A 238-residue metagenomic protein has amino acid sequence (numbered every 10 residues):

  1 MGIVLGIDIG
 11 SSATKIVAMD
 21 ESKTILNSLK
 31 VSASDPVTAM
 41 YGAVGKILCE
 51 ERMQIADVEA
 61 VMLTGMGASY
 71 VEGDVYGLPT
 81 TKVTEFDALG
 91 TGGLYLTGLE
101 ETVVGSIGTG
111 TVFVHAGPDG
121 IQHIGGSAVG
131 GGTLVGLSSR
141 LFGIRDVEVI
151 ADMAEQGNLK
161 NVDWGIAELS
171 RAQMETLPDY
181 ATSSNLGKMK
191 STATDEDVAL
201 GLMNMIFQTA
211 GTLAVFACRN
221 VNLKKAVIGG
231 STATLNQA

Functional and structural regions predicted by a protein language model:
G2-D8, V58-M62, T102-S106, G126: Short glycine-aspartate micro-motif
I3-G42: Short glycine-rich, Thr/Ser-proximal phosphate-binding strand/loop in the N-terminal lobe of ATP-dependent enzymes
D8-A13, M66, S106-G110, A128-G131 (+1 more regions): A short acidic Gly-Thr/Ser loop motif
V44-E59, L213-K225: Phosphate/pyrophosphate-binding loops at sites that engage ATP/ADP/AMP, CoA/4′-phosphopantetheine, polyphosphate
V71-G105, G110-D119: Conserved phosphate-binding catalytic cores of ATP/NTP-utilizing and phosphoryl-transfer enzymes
P118-M174: Glycine-rich phosphate-binding loop plus the immediately following alpha-helix
E175-A226, S231-N236: Adenine-nucleotide phosphate-binding core of ATP-dependent small-molecule kinases
